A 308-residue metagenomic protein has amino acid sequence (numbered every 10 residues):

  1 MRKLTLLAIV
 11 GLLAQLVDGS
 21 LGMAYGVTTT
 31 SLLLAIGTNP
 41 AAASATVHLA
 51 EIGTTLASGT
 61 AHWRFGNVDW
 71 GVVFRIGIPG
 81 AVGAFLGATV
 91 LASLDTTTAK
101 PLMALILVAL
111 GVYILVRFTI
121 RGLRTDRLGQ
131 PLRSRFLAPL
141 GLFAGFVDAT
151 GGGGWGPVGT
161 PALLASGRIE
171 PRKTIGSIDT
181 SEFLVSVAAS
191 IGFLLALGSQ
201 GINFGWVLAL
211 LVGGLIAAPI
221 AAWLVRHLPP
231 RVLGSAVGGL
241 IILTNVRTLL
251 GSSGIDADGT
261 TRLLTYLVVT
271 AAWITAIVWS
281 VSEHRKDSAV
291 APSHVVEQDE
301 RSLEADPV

Functional and structural regions predicted by a protein language model:
M1-G37, R124-I175, L208, L263-V308: Selected transmembrane alpha-helices and immediately adjacent juxtamembrane segments of polytopic inner-membrane
A8, L12, L16, H48 (+10 more regions): Residue-level signature of the transmembrane alpha-helical core of multi-pass small-molecule transporters
V10-A14, F85-A88, I106-L115, A144 (+4 more regions): Hydrophobic core segments of alpha-helical transmembrane domains in multi-pass membrane transport and ion-translocation
L12, L16-L21, L56, I78 (+8 more regions): Hydrophobic/aromatic residues within the transmembrane alpha-helices of Major Facilitator Superfamily
T28-L33, A57-F65, A144-A149, V158-L164 (+1 more regions): Generic transmembrane alpha-helix signature in multi-pass membrane proteins, especially transporters/channels
G37-V47, D69-R75, G167-D179: Membrane-interface alpha-helices at helix entry/exit sites of multi-pass transporters
A45-T98, L102, V187-D256: Selective hydrophobic functional segments
A57-N67, I106-G129, N245-I255, A272-D287: Transmembrane helix exit motif
